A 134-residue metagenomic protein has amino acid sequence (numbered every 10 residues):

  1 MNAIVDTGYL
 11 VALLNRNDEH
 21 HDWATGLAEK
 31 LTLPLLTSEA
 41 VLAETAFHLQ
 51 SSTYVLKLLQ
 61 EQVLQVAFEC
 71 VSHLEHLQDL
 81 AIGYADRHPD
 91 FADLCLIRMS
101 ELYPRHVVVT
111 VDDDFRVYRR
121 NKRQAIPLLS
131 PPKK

Functional and structural regions predicted by a protein language model:
M1-D18: Metal-dependent nucleic-acid phosphoesterase active-site entry motif
A3, D22-H88, R98, L102-H106 (+1 more regions): PIN-domain endoribonuclease scaffold, especially VapC-family toxins
D6-T7, S38, V111: A secondary-structure boundary/capping signal
D112-R116: Low-complexity, intrinsically disordered Gly/Pro/Thr-rich segments
